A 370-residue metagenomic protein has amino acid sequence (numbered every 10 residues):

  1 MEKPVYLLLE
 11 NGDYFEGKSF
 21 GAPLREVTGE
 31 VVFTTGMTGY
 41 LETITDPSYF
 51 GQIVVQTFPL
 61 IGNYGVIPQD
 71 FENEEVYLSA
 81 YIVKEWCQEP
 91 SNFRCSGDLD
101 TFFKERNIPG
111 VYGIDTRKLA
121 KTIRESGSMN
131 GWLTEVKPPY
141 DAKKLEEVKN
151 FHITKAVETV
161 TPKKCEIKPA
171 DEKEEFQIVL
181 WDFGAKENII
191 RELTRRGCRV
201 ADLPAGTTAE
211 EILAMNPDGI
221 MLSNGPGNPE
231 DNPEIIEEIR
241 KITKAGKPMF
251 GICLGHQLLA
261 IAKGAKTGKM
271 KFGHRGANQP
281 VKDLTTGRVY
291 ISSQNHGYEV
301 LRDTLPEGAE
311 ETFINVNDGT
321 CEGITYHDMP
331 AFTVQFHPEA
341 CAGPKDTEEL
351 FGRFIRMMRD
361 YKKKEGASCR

Functional and structural regions predicted by a protein language model:
M1-Q177, W181-E210, A214-M215, P229 (+3 more regions): RNA-binding accessory domains that recognize and position tRNA/RNA substrates
Y6-L7, P280-K282, G323: Residue-level detector of beta-strand face positions
L9-N11, S126, L284-T286, H327-D328: Short acidic-glycine loop/turn motifs at beta-strand connectors
S19-F20, F58, F272, Q294 (+2 more regions): Short clusters of small/polar residues that mark proteolytic maturation junctions
P109, Q177, P248-F250, K266 (+1 more regions): Proline-centered loop/turn at the N-terminus of a beta-strand
Q177-D182, S292-S293, F332-F336: Active-site-proximal beta-strand elements of phosphoester/diester hydrolases
G219, S223-Q294, E299, G343-Y361: Cysteine-nucleophile active-site neighborhood
G287-M329, A367-R370: Catalytic beta-strand/loop cores that center a nucleophilic Ser/Cys/Thr and support acyl-enzyme chemistry
